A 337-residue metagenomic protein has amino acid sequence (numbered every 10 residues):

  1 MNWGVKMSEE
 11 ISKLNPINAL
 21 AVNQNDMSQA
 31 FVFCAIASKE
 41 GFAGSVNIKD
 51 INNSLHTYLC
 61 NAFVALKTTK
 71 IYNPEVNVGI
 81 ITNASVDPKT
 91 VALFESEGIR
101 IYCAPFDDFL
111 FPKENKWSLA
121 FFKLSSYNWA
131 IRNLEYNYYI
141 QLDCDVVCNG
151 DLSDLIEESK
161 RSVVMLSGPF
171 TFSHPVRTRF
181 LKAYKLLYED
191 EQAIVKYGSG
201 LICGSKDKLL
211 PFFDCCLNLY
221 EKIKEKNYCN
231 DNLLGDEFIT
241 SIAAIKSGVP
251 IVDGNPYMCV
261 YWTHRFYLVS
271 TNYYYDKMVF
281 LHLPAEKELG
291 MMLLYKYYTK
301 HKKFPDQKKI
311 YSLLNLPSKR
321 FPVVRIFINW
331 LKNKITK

Functional and structural regions predicted by a protein language model:
W3, S8-F111, L134-E135, P322-T336: N-terminal anchoring/stem segment of glycosyltransferases
C60-F63, K67, L124-S125, L234-F238 (+1 more regions): A structural signal for well-ordered alpha-helical segments within the folded catalytic domains of diverse enzymes
D107-P112, T171-S173, M258-T263: A short acidic, often aromatic-flanked loop/helix-cap motif at beta-alpha or helix-coil junctions that lines enzyme
F111, N115-F122: A short, glycine-/small-residue-rich helix N-cap motif at loop->alpha-helix starts within glycosyltransferase
K123-P175: GT-A fold catalytic core of metal-dependent nucleotide-sugar glycosyltransferases, centered on the diacidic
E157-L219: Conserved catalytic core of nucleotide-sugar-dependent glycosyltransferases
Q192-E286: Catalytic core and acceptor-binding pocket of nucleotide-sugar-dependent glycosyltransferases
S270-K337: Long, low-complexity C-terminal extensions of enzymes
